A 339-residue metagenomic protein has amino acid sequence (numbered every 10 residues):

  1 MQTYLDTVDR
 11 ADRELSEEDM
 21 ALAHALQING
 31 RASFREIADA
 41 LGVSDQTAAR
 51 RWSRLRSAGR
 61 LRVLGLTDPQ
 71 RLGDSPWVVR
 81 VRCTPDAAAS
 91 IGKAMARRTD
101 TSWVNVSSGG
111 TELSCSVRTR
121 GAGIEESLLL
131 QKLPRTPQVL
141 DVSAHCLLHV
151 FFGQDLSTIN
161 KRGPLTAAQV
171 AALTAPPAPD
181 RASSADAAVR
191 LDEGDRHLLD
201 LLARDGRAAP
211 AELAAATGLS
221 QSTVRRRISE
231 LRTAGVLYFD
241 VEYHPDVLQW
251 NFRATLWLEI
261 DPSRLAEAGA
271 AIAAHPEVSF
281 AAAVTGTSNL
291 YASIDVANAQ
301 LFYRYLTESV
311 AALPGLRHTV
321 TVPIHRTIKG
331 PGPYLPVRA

Functional and structural regions predicted by a protein language model:
M1-A339: A compositional/biophysical signature of low hydrophobicity enriched in polar/charged and small residues
